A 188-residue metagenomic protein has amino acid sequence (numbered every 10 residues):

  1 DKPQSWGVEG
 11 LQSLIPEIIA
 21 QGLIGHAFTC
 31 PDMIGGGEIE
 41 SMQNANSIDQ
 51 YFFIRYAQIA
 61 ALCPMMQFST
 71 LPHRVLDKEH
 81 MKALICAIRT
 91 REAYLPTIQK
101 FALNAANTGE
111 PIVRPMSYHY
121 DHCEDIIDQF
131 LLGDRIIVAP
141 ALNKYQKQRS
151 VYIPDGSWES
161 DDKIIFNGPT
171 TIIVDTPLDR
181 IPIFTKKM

Functional and structural regions predicted by a protein language model:
D1-I181, T185-K186: Catalytic-domain carbohydrate-binding cleft regions of carbohydrate-active enzymes
